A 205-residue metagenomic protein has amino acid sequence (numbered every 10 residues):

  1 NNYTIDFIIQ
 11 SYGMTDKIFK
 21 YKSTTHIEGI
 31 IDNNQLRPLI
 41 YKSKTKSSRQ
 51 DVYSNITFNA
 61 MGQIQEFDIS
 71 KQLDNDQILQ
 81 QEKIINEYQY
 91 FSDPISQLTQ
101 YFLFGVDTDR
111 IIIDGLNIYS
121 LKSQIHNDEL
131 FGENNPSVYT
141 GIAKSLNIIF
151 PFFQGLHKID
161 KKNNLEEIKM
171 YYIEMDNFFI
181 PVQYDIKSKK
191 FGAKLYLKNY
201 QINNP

Functional and structural regions predicted by a protein language model:
N1-A60, V106-P205: Acidic, serine/threonine-rich low-complexity disordered tracts
M61-K122: Active-site/ligand-binding surface loops and adjacent short beta/alpha elements that line catalytic pockets across
